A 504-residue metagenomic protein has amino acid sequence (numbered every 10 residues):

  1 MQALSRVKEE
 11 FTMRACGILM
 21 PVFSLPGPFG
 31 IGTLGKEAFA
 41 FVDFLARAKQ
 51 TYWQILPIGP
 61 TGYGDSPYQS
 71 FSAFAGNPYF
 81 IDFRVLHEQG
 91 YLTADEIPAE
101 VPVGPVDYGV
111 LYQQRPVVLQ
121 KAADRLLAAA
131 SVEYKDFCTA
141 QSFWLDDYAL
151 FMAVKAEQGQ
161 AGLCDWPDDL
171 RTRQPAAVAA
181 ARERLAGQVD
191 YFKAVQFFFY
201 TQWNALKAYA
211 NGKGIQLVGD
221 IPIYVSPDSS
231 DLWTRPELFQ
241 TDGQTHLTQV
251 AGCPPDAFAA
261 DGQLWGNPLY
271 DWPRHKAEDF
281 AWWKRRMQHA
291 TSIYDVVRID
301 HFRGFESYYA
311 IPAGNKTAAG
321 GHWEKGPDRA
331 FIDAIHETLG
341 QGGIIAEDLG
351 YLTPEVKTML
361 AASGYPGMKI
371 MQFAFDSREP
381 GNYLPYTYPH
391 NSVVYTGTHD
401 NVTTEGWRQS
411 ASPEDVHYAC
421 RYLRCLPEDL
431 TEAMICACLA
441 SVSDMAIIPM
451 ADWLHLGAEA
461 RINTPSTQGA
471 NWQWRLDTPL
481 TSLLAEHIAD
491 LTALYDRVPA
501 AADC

Functional and structural regions predicted by a protein language model:
M1-K49: Mature N-terminal, pre-catalytic/accessory segment of carbohydrate-active enzymes
L4-S5, K36-D43, T201-Y209, W283-R285 (+1 more regions): Short alpha-helical segments and helix-capping/turn motifs at coil-helix boundaries
V7-E10, P21, D65-Q196, Y200 (+3 more regions): Alpha-amylase-like alpha-glycosidases and glucanotransferases acting on alpha-linked glucans and related
F11, K36-T61, H289-Y294, C438: Catalytic domains of carbohydrate-active enzymes, especially glycoside hydrolases
A46, W203-N211, H336, L360-A361: Surface-exposed amphipathic alpha-helices with a cationic face
L56, Q216-V218, P222, V296 (+1 more regions): Outer-envelope exported proteins of Gram-negative bacteria
F192-V225: Conserved, well-ordered alpha-helix/loop/beta-strand core segments that scaffold catalytic motifs
L456-C504: In a subset of proteins, long, contiguous C-terminal domains/tails are tracked
